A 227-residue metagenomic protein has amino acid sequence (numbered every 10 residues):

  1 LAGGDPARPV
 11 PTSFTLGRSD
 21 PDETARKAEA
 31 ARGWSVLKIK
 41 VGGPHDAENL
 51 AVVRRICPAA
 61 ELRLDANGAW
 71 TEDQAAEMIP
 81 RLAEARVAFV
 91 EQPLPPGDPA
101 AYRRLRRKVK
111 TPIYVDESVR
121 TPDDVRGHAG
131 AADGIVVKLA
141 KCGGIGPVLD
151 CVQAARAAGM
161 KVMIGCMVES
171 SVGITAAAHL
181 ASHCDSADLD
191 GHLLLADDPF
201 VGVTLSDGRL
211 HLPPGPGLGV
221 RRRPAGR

Functional and structural regions predicted by a protein language model:
L1, F89-P93, C166-M167: Flexible, glycine/charged-enriched surface loops at secondary-structure junctions
L1-L62, N67-A76, P80-E84, K108 (+1 more regions): N-terminal capping/lid subdomain adjacent to the active-site entrance of alpha/beta enzymes
A7, L62, Y114, S186-L189: Secondary-structure boundary/capping residues
G17, S35-G43, E61-G68, A85-G97 (+2 more regions): Catalytic beta/alpha-barrel core
L37, V53, D65, V90 (+5 more regions): Conserved, mostly hydrophobic/aromatic
N49-V52, L94, V172: Hydrophobic side chains within alpha-helical segments
V52, E72-V87, P96, D150-M160 (+1 more regions): Ligand-binding grooves and catalytic loops that recognize ribose/phosphate and carbohydrate rings, and esterified lipid
G97-R104, K108-P112, V119-P216: Shared catalytic-loop signature of beta/alpha-barrel
